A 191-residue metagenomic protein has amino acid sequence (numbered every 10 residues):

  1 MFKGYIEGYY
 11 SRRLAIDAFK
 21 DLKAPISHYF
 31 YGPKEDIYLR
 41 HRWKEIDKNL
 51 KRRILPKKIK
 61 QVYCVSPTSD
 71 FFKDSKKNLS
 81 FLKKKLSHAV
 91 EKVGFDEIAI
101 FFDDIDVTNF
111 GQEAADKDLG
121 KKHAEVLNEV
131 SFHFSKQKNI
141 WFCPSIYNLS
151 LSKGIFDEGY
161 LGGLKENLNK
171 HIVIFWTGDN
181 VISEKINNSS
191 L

Functional and structural regions predicted by a protein language model:
M1-L82, K92-D96, D103, S135-K136: Feature activates predominantly on carbohydrate-active enzymes
I6-G8, S27, V107-L191: Catalytic-core regions of glycoside hydrolase
L14-D17, K48-R52, K84-K85, F156-G162 (+1 more regions): Alpha-helical scaffolding within the catalytic cores of extracellular/periplasmic polymer-degrading hydrolases
R53-L55, L86-A89, L164-L168: Glycine-rich loops and low-complexity Gly/Arg-rich segments that provide flexible linkers or classic glycine-based
S75, F81-F110, A114-D116, K122 (+1 more regions): Hydrophobic or amphipathic alpha-helical targeting/insertion segments
